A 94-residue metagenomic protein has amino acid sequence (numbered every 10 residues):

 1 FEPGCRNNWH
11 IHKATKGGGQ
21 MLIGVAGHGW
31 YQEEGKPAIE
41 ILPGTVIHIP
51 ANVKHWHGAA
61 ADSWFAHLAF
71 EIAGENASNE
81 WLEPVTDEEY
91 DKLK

Functional and structural regions predicted by a protein language model:
G4, I41-D62, I72: Conserved metal-binding segment of the jelly-roll/cupin
C5, H12, G29-Y31, W56 (+1 more regions): Ligand-binding pocket scaffold of soluble enzyme catalytic domains
C5, T15, G74-N76: Feature marks short, surface-exposed loop/turn motifs that line or immediately flank catalytic pockets and channel
R6, K16-P43, V53: A short beta-strand-loop-beta hairpin characteristic of the jelly-roll/cupin
A14, T45-I47, D87: A short, sequence-level motif marking secondary-structure junctions
G19, I49-A51, Y90-K94: Short, surface-exposed linear segments at secondary-structure transitions and domain or protein termini
W56-K94: Double-stranded beta-helix
